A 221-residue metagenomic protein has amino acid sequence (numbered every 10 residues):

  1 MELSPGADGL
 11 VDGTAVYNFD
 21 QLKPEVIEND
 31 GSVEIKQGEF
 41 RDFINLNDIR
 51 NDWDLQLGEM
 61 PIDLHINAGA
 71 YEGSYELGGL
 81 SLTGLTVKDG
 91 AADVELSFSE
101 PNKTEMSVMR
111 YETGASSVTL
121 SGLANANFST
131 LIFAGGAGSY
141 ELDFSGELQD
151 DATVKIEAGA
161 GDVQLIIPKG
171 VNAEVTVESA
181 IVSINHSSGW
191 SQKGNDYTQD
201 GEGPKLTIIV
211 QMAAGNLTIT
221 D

Functional and structural regions predicted by a protein language model:
E2-G9, G78: Extended intrinsically disordered, low-complexity coil regions enriched in Ser, Thr, Gly, Ala and often Pro
L3-P5, G13-Q21, S32-E34, G38-L46 (+1 more regions): Short, surface-exposed interaction patches in beta-rich subdomains that mediate adhesion/assembly near membranes
D20-G114: Non-cytosolic head/periplasmic domains of membrane-anchored proteins
